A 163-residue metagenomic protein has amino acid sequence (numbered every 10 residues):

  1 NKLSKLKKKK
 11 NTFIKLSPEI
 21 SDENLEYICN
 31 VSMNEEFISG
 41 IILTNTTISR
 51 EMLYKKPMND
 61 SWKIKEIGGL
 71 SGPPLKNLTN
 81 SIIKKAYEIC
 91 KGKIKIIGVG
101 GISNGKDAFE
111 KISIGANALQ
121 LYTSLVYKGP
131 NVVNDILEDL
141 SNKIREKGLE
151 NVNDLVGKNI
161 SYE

Functional and structural regions predicted by a protein language model:
N1-K7, M33, I83-K91, L137 (+1 more regions): Surface-exposed amphipathic alpha-helices with a cationic face
K5-P18, E88-G98: Short beta-strand/loop segments at the ligand-binding rim of alpha/beta enzyme cores
T12, E19, E26-Y27, V31 (+2 more regions): Outer-membrane beta-barrel porins/channels
I20-E35, Y87-G92, I102-L119: Catalytic cores of alpha/beta
M33-N34, I38-G92: Glycine/Thr-rich beta-alpha phosphate-binding loop at enzyme active sites
G40-I48, G101-I102, A108-D135: Glycine-rich phosphate-binding active-site loops on the catalytic face of alpha/beta enzymes
E51-G68, L125-E150: C-terminal helical cap(s) of enzyme catalytic domains, especially alpha/beta-barrels
K76, E138-E163: Extended, intrinsically disordered, low-complexity segments
